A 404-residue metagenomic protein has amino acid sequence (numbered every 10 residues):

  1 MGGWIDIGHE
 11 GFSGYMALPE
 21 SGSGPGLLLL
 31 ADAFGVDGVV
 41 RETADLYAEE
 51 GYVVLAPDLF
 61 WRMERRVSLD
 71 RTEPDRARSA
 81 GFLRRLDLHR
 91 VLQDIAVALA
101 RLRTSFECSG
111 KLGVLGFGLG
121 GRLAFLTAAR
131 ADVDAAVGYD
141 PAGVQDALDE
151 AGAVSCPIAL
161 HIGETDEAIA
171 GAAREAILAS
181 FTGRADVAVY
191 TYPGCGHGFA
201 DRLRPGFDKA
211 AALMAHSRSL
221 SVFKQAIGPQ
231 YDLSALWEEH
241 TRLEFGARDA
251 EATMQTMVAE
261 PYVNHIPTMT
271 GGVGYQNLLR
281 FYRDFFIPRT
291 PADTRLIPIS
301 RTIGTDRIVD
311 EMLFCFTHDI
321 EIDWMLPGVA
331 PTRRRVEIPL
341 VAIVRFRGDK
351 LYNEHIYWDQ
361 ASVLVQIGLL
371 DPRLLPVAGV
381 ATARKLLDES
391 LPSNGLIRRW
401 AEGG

Functional and structural regions predicted by a protein language model:
M1-T253, P261-Y262, P267: N-terminal cap/leader regions of alpha/beta-hydrolase-fold enzymes, predominantly small-molecule hydrolases
E164, A200, R204-G404: C-terminal and inter-domain tail/linker signature
